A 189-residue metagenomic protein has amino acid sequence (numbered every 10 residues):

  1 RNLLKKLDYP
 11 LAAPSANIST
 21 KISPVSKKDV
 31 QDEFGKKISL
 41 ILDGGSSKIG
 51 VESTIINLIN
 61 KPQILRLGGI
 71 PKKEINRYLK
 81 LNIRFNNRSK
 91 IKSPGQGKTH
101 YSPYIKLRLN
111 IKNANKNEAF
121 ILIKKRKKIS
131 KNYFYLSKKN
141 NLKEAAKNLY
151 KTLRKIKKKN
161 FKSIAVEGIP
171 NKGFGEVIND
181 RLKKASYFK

Functional and structural regions predicted by a protein language model:
R1-K189: Active-site-adjacent structural elements in enzyme catalytic cores
